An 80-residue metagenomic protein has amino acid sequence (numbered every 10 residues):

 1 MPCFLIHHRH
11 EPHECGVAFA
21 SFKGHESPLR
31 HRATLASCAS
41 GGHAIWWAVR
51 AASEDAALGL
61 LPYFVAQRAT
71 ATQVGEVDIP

Functional and structural regions predicted by a protein language model:
M1-P80: Conserved, structured core segments of small domains
